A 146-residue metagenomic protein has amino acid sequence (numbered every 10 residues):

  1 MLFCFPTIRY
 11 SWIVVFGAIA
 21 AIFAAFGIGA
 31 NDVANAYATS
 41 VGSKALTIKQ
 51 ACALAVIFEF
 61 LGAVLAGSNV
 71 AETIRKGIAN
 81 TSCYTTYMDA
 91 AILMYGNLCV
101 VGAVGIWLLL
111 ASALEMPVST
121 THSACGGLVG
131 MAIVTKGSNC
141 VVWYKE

Functional and structural regions predicted by a protein language model:
M1-E146: Alpha-helical transmembrane segments and immediately membrane-proximal extracytoplasmic
